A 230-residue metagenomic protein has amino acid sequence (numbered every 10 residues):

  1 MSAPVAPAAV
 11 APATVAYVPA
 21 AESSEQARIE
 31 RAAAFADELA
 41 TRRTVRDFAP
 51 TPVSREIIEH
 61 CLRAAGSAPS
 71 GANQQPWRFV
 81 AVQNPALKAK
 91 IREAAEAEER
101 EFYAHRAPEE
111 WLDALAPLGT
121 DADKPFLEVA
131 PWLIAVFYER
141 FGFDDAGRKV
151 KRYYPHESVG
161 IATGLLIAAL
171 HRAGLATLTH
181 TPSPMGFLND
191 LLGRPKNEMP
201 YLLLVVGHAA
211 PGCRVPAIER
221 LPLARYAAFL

Functional and structural regions predicted by a protein language model:
S2-R31, D121, M199-L230: C-terminal helix-cap and adjacent tail motif
A6, Q75, A81-V159: Glycine/small-residue-rich phosphate/adenosyl-binding loop
A13-A21, A34-T51: Generic N-terminal amphipathic, Lys/Arg-enriched alpha-helix
R42, R63-A65, I134, R140-L191: Small-aliphatic-rich amphipathic alpha-helix that forms the alpha element of a beta-alpha
S54: Conserved, non-catalytic sequence blocks in retroelement Pol enzymes and Pol-derived host proteins
A64-G66, P117-A122, L188-D190, C213: Glycine-rich, charged/polar anion/phosphate-binding loops that engage phosphate groups from diverse ligands
G66-N73: Glycine-rich phosphate/pyrophosphate-binding beta-alpha loops
L188-Y201: Short, electropositive alpha-helical surface patch
